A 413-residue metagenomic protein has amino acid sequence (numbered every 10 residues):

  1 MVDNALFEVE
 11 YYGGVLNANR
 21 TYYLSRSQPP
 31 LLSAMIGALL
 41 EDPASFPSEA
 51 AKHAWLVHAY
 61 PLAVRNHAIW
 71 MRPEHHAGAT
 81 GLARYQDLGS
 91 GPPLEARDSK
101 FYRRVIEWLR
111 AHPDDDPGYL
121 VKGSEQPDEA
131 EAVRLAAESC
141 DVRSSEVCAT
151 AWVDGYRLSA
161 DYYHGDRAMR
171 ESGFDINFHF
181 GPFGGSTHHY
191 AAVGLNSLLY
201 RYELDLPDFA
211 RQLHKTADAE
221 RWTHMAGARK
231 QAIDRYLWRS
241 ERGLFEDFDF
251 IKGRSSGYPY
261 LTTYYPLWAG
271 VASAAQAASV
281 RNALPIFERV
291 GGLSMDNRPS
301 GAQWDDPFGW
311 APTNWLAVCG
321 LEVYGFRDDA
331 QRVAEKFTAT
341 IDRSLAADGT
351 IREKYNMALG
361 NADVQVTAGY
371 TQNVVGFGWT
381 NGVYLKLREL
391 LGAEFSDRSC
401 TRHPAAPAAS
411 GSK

Functional and structural regions predicted by a protein language model:
M1-N19, T80-Y190, A228-G309, D342-G411: Extended glycan-interaction surfaces of carbohydrate-active proteins
M1-V2, L39-V64, P207-G227, G270-L284 (+2 more regions): Structural helix-adjacent loops and short alpha-helical linkers that scaffold large soluble proteins
N4-E8, L31, A38, L62-H76 (+5 more regions): Alpha-helical scaffold segments in carbohydrate-active enzymes
E8-A59, P307, V374: Aromatic/His-enriched, Gly/Pro-containing loop or helix-boundary segments that lie immediately adjacent to catalytic
R20-L24, A51-H58, T187-G194, L198 (+7 more regions): Conserved aromatic-histidine-acidic binding/catalytic patches
R26-A38, A192-P207, G257-G270, F308-V323 (+1 more regions): Well-ordered alpha-helical segments within folded domains of soluble proteins
A44-A51, V64-T80, G184, D208-T216 (+3 more regions): Acidic/polar, glycine-enriched structural segments that form the non-catalytic walls/loops of the carbohydrate-binding
H53, H58, H67, H75-H76 (+7 more regions): Histidine (H) residue identity feature
